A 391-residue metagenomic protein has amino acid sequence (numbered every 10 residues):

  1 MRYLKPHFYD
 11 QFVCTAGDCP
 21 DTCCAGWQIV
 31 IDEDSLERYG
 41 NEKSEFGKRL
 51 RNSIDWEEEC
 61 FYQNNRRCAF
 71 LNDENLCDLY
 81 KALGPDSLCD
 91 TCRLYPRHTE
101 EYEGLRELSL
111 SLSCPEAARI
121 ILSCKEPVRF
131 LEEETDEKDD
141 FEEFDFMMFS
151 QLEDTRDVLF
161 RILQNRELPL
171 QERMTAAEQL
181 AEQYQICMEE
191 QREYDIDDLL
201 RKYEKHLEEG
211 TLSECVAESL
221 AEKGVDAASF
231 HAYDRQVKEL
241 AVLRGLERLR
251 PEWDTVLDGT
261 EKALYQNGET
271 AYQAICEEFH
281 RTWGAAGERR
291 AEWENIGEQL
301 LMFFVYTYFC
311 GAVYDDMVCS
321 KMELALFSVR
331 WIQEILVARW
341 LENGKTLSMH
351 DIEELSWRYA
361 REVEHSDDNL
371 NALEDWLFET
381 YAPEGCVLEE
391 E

Functional and structural regions predicted by a protein language model:
M1-C89, R93-D136: N-terminal cysteine/histidine-rich coordination modules
M1-T15, D140-E143, L240-T260: Short, charged N-terminal helix-start/capping segments
A16, P20, R156, A325-V329: Short runs of predominantly hydrophobic/aromatic residues within well-ordered alpha helices that form helix-helix
I31-S35, L110, Q151, T155 (+3 more regions): Alpha-helical structural motif
K43, I162-L163, L336: Hydrophobic, Leu/Ile/Phe/Ala-enriched alpha-helical segments that form helix-helix packing faces
Y80-G84, Y102, E143-M147, Q151 (+2 more regions): Conserved aromatic-histidine-acidic binding/catalytic patches
E116-E209: Charged, amphipathic alpha-helical linkers/stalks
P169-E391: Hydrophobic, aromatic-lined core segments that form the binding pocket/scaffold for planar heteroaromatic ligands
